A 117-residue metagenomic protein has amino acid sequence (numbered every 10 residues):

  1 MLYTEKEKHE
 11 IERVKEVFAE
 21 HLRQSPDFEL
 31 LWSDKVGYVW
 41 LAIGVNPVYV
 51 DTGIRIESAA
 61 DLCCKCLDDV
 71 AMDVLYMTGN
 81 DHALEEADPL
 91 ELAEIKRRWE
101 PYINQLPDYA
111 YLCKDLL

Functional and structural regions predicted by a protein language model:
M1-F28: Negatively charged, low-complexity tracts enriched in Asp/Glu with abundant Ser/Thr
L31-S33: Short beta-strand micro-motifs enriched in acidic
K35-L106: Acidic, low-complexity, intrinsically disordered interaction modules
K114-L117: Short acidic DE-rich linear segments
